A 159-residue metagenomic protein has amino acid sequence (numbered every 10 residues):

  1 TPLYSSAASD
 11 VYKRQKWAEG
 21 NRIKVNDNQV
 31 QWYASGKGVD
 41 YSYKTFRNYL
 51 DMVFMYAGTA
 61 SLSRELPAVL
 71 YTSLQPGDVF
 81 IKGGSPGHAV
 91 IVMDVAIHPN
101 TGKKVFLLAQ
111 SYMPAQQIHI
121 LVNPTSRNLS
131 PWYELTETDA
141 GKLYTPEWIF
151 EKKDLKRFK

Functional and structural regions predicted by a protein language model:
T1-A8, Y12: Single conserved hydrophobic/aromatic residue that forms the stacking wall/gate of nucleotide- or nucleobase-binding
S5-A7, G58, V69-L70, E151: Short, solvent-exposed coil/turn linker segments
D10-Y41, D51: Hydrophobic, aromatic-lined core segments that form the binding pocket/scaffold for planar heteroaromatic ligands
V11, I81, H88-V90, M113 (+1 more regions): Structured catalytic/translocation cores of nucleotide/phosphate-coupled proteins
A34, I97-H98, N123-T125: General N-terminal targeting signals
D40-N100: ...with weaker cross-activation on analogous glycine-rich loops/strands in unrelated enzymes
V105-K159: Low-complexity, Gly/Ser/Thr/Pro-rich intrinsically disordered linker/tail segments
